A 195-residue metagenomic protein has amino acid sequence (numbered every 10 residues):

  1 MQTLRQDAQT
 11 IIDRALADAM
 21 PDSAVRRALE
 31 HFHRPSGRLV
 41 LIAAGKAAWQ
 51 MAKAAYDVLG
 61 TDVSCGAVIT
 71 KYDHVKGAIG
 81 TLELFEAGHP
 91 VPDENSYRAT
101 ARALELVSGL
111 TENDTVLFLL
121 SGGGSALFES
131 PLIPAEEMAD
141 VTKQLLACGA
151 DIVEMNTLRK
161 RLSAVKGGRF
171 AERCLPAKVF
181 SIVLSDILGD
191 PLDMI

Functional and structural regions predicted by a protein language model:
M1-I195: N-terminal loops that bind phosphate or other acidic moieties and the adjacent beta-alpha structural core
